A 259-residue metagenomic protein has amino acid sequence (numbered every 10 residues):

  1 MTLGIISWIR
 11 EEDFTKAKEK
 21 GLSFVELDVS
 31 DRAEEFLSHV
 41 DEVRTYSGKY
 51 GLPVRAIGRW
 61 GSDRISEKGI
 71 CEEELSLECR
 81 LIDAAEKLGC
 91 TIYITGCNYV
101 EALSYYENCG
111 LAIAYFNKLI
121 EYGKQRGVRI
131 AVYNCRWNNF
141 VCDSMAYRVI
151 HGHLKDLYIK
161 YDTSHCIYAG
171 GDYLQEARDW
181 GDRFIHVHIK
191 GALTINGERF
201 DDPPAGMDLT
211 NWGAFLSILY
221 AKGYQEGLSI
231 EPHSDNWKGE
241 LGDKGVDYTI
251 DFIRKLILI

Functional and structural regions predicted by a protein language model:
M1-T2, I9-S23, G51, G89 (+2 more regions): Histidine-acidic metal/acid-base catalytic patches
I5-I9, L27-D31, A56-G61, T95-C97 (+4 more regions): A cross-domain feature marking catalytic cores of carbohydrate-active enzymes and several ubiquitous metabolic/repair
D13, V43, L81, L119 (+1 more regions): Aromatic/hydrophobic pocket-lining residues that form π-stacking "cages" and hydrophobic walls in ligand
K16, G21-L37, G58-D63: N-terminal substrate-binding region of glycoside hydrolase catalytic domains
E26-S47, C97-S104: Glycine-rich, proline-tolerant flexible connector loops at the mouths of alpha/beta enzymes
D31, S62-C71, G206: The substrate-binding groove and active-site-proximal loops of carbohydrate-active enzymes, especially glycoside
A33, W60-R64, Y99-A102, L193-R199: Conserved radical SAM core fold
K49, E67-Y158, Y168, D243: Active-site acidic/histidine proton-transfer and metal-coordination neighborhood in alpha/beta enzyme cores
